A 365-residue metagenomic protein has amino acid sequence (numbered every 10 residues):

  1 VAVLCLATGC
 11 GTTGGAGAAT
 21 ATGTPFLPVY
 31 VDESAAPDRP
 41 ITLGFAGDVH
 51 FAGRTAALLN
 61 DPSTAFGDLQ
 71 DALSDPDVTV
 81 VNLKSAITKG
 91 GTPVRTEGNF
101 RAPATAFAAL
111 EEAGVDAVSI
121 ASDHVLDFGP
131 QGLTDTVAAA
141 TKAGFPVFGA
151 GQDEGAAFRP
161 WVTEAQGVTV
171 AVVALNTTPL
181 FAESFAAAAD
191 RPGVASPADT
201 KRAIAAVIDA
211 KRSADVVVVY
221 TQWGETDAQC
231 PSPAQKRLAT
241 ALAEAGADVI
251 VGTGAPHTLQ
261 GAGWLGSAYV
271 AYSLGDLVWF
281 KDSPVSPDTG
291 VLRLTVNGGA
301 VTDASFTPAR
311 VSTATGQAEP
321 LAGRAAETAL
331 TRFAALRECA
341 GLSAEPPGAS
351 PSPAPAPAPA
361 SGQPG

Functional and structural regions predicted by a protein language model:
V1-A2: N-terminal export and membrane-targeting signals
L6-G9: C-terminal motif of bacterial Sec signal peptides marking the signal peptidase cleavage site
G11-G365: Acidic, metal/ion-coordinating pockets
